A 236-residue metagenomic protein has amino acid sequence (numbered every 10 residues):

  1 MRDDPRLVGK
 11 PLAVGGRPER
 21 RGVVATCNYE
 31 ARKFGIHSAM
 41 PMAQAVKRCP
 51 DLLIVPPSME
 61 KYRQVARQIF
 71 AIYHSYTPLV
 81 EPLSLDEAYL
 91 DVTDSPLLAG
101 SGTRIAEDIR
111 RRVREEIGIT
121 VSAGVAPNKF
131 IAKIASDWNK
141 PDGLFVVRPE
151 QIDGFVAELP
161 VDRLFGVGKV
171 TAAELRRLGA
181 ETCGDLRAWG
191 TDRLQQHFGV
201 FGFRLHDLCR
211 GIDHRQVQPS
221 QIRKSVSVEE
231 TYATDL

Functional and structural regions predicted by a protein language model:
M1-L85, Y89, P96: Residues that scaffold, gate, or flank divalent-cation-dependent active/transport sites
M1-R2, V24-T26, I131-N139, R177 (+1 more regions): Short acidic, glycine/serine/threonine-rich loops at helix termini
P56-M59, D94-S101, D142-G143, G154-R163 (+1 more regions): Flexible, glycine/proline-enriched loop segments at strand-loop-helix junctions that form or flank small-ligand binding
Q68, I72-Y76, D108-I117, E174 (+2 more regions): Generic non-transmembrane alpha-helical segments
A99-G100, N139-F145, A180-C183, F201-R204: A short alpha->loop->secondary-structure connector
S101-D162: Long, highly charged, low-complexity intrinsically disordered interaction regions that mediate electrostatic DNA/RNA
R163, T171-L236: DNA-contacting surface of Y-family translesion DNA polymerases
